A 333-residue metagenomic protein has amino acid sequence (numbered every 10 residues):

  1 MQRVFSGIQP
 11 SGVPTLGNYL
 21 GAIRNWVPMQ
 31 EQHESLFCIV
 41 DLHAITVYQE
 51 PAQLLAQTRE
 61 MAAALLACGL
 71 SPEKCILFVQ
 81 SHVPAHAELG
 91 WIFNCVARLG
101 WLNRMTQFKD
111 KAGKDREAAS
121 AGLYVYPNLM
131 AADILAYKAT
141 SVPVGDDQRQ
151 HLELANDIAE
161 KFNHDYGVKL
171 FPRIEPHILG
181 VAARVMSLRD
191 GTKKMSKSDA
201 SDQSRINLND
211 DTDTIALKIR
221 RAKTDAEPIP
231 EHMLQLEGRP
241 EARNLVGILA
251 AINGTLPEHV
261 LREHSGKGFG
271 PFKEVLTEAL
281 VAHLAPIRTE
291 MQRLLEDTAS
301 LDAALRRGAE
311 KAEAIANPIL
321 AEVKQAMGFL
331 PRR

Functional and structural regions predicted by a protein language model:
M1-Q2, R333: Extreme N-terminus of proteins, especially the signal/transit-peptide cleavage junction and the first residues
Q2-A132, Q292: N-terminal Rossmann-like or analogous alpha/beta NTP/dinucleotide-binding catalytic cores that position adenine
S11, A139, S201-Q203: Short, solvent-exposed beta-strand edge segments and adjacent coil->beta transition regions
L16-N18, Q150, N156-R333: Conserved nucleotide- and phosphate/pyrophosphate-binding catalytic cores in adenylate/nucleotidyl-handling enzymes
A62, G69, A97-G100, A139 (+2 more regions): A generic secondary-structure signal for well-formed alpha-helical elements
A97-N103, A136-P143, A250-V260, R288: Short helix-capping/linker segments at secondary-structure and domain boundaries
D110-Y166, L170, S187: Internal, conserved structured core segments that host functional sites
